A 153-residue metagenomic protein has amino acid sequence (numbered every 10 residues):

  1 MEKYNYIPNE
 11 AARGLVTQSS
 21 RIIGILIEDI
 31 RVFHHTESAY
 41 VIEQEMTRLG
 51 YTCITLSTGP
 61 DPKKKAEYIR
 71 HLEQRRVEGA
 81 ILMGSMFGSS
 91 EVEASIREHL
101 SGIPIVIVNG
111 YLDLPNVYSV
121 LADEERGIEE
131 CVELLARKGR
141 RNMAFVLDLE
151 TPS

Functional and structural regions predicted by a protein language model:
M1-E2: N-terminal helix-turn-helix
Y6: Hydrophobic patch in the ABC ATPase nucleotide-binding domain
E10, Q18-E133, R137: Alpha-helical recognition/docking segments in bacterial nutrient-uptake and carbohydrate-utilization systems
C131-S153: An alpha-beta-alpha
